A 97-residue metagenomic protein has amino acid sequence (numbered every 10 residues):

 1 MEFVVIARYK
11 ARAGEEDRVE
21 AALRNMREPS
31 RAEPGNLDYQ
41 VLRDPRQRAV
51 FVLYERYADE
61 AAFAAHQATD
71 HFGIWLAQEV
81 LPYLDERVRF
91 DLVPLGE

Functional and structural regions predicted by a protein language model:
M1-E2, Y83: Short, surface-exposed loop and linker segments with low hydrophobicity and enrichment for Pro/Ser/Thr
F3-E33, L37, V41: N-terminal first-folded block
F3-K10, Q40-Q67: Short, well-ordered beta-strand segments in beta-rich or mixed alpha/beta enzyme and ligand-binding folds
E15, A49, F72: Short phosphate-engaging motifs
N25, P29-L37, R56-F90: An amphipathic, aromatic/His-enriched active-site/gating alpha helix that lines ligand/cofactor pockets
L92-E97: Acidic/histidine-enriched, glycine/proline-rich intrinsically disordered or flexible terminal extensions
